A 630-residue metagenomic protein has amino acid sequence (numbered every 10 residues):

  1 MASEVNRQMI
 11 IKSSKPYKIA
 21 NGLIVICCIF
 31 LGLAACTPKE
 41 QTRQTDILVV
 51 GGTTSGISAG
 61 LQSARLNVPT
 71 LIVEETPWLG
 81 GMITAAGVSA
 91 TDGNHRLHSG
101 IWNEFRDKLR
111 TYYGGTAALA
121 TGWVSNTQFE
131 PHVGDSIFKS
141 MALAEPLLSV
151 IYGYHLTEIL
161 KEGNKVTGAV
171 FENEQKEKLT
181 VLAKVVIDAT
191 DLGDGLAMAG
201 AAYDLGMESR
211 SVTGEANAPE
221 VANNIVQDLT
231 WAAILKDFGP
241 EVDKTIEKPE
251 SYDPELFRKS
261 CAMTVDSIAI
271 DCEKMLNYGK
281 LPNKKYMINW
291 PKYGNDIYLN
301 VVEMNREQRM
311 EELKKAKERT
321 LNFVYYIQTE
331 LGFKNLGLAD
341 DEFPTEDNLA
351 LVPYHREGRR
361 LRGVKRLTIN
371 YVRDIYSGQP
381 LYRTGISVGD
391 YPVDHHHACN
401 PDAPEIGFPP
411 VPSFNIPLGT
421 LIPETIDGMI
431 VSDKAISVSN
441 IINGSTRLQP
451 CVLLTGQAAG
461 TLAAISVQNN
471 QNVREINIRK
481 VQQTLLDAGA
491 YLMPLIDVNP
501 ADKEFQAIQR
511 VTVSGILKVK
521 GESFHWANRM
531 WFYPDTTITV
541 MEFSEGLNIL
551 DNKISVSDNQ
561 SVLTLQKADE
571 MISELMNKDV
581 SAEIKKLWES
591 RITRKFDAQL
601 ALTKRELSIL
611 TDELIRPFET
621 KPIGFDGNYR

Functional and structural regions predicted by a protein language model:
M1-K18: N-terminal secretory signal peptides that target proteins for export/translocation
A20, F30-T42: Bacterial Sec-dependent signal peptides at the C-terminal "C-region" and cleavage site
T42-T53: Beta1/beta-strand and adjacent pyrophosphate-binding region of the FAD-binding site in flavoprotein oxidoreductases
G56: N-terminal Rossmann-fold NAD(P) dinucleotide-binding loop
Q62, V68-P69, E74-K165, N173 (+2 more regions): Conserved N-terminal/central alpha/beta ligand/cofactor-binding core
Y152-G153, G163, G168, E172-V185 (+1 more regions): Flavin (FAD/FMN)-binding glycine-rich loop and adjacent Rossmann-like elements that form
E475-A507: Long, well-structured alpha-helical subdomains associated with metal-dependent extracellular/ecto-lumenal hydrolases
V513-R630: Terminal recognition/anchoring or ligand-binding modules at protein termini
